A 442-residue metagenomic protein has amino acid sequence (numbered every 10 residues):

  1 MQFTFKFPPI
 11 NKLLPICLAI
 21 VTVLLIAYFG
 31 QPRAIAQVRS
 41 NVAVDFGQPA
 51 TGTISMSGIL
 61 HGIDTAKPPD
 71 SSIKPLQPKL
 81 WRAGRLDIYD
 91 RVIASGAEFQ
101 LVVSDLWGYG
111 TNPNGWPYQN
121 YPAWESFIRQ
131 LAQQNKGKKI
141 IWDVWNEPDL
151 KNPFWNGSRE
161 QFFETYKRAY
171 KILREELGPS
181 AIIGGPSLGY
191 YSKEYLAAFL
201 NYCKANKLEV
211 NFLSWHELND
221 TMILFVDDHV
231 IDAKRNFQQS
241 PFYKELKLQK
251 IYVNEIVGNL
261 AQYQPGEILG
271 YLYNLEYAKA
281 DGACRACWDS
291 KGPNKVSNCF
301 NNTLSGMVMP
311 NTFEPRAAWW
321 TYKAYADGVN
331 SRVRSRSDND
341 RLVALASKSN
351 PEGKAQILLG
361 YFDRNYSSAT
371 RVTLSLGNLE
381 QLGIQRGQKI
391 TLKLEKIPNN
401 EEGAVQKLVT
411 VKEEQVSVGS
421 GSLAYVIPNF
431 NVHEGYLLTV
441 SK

Functional and structural regions predicted by a protein language model:
F5-L18: N-terminal Sec-pathway targeting helices
Y28-Q37: Sec-dependent signal peptide cleavage junction
Q37-L86: Boundary/entry segment of secreted carbohydrate-active catalytic domains
I59, L76-M222: Substrate-binding cleft and catalytic face of glycoside hydrolase catalytic domains, especially the flexible beta-alpha
A169-L196, E217, P241-L260, A280-P293: Aromatic-lined carbohydrate-recognition surfaces of secreted/lumenal glycan-active proteins
A261-K354, Y361-D363: Aromatic/acidic polysaccharide-binding cleft in carbohydrate-active enzymes
D340-I390, E395-N399: Carbohydrate-binding surface patches
K407-K442: C-terminal beta-strand-rich structural cap/linker in extracellular carbohydrate-active enzymes
